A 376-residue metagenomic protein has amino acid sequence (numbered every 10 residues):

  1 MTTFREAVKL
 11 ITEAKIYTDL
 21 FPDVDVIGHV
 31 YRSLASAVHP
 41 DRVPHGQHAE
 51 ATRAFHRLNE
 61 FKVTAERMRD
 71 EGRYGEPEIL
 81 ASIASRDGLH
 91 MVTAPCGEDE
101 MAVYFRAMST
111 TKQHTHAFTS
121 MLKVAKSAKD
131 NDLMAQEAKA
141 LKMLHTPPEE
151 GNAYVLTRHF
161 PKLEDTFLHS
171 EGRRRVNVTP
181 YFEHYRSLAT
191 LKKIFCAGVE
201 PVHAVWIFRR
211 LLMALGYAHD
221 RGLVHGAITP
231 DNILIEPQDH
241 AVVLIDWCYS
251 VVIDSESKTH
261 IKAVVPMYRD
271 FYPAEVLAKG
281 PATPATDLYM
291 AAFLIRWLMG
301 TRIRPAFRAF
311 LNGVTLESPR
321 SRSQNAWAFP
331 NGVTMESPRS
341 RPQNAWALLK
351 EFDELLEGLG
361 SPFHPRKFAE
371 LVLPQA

Functional and structural regions predicted by a protein language model:
M1-E50, R57-A65, I79-D87: N-terminal J-domain/J-like co-chaperone modules of DnaJ/Hsp40 proteins
A81-H116: ATP-binding glycine-rich phosphate-binding loop
V103-N152: ATP-binding glycine-rich loop module of kinase domains
T146-L168: Conserved HxN/HPN-centered segment at the entrance to the catalytic loop of eukaryotic protein kinase-like domains
P161-V199: Conserved structural core of kinase catalytic domains
I207-F208: Activation segment signature within eukaryotic-like protein kinase domains
H219-E236: Catalytic-loop of the protein kinase fold
Y249-A309: C-lobe/activation-segment region of protein kinase-like
